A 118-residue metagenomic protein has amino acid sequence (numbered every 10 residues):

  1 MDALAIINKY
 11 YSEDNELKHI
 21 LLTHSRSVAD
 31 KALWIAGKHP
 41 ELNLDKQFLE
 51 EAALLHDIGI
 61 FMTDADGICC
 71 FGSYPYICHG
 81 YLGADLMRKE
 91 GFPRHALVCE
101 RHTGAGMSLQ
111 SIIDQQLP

Functional and structural regions predicted by a protein language model:
M1-A3, E13-D14, L42, S108-Q110: General structural signal for secondary-structure boundaries
D2-H24, F61-G72: Active-site flanking loop/helix segments enriched in acidic
L4-N8, A29, L33, A84 (+1 more regions): An amphipathic alpha-helix signature
S12, L33-G37, L54: Short amphipathic alpha-helical segments enriched in leucine
N15, A36-P40, G91: Secondary-structure transition/hinge residues
S27-D30, W34, K38-P40, Q47: A positional/architectural concept
E41-P118: Divalent metal-dependent catalytic cores for phosphoryl transfer on phosphate-bearing substrates
